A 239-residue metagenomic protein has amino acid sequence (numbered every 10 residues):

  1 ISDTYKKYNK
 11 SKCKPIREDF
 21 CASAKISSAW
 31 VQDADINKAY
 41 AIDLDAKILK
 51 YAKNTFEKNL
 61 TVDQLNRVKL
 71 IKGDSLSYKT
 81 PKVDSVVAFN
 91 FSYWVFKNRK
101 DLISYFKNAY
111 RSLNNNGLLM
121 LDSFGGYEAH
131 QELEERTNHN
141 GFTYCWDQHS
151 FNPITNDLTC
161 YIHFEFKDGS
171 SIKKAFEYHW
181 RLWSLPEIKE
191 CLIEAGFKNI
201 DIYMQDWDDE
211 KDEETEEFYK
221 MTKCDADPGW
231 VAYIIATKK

Functional and structural regions predicted by a protein language model:
S23-I36: Conserved SAM-binding loop of SAM-dependent methyltransferases across substrates and taxa, primarily the Class I
D45-K47: Conserved SAM/SAH-binding beta-strand->alpha-helix loop
A52-K53: Conserved SAM-binding loop
L60-S75: Conserved SAM-binding strand-loop segment of SAM-dependent methyltransferases
L76-V86: A short acidic, Gly/Pro-enriched loop at the edge of an enzyme's catalytic core that lines a small-molecule cofactor
D101-N115: A short glycine-rich, Lys/Arg-flanked "PGG" loop and its adjoining helix->strand segment in the class I
M120-C191: SAM-dependent methyltransferase
L182-K239: C-terminal lobe and adjacent flexible extensions of AdoMet/dcAdoMet transferase-like proteins
